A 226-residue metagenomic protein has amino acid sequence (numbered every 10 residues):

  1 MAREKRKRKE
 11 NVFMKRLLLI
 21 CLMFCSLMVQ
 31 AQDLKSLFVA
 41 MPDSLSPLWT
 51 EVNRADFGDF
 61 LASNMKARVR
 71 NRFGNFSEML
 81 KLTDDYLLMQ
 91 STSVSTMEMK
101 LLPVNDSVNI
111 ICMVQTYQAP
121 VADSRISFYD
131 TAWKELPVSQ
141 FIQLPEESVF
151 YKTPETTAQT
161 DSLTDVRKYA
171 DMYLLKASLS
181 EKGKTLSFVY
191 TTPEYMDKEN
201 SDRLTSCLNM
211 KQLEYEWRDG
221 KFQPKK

Functional and structural regions predicted by a protein language model:
M1-L37: Bacterial Sec-dependent N-terminal signal peptides
Q32-L102: Terminal domain-start segments
M89, T116-A122, S201-S206: Short consensus segments that form the blades of beta-propeller domains, in both extracellular/periplasmic
T92-V94, V104-D106, V114-V121, V189-Y195: Short, flexible beta-strand-to-coil junctions
V94-E98, C112, V121-I126, A170-L174 (+1 more regions): Short, surface-exposed coil-to-beta transition loops
I110-F141: Mid-length scaffold segments of soluble, non-membrane domains
V138-Y215, Q223-K226: Short aromatic loop motif centered on NTY/YTY
